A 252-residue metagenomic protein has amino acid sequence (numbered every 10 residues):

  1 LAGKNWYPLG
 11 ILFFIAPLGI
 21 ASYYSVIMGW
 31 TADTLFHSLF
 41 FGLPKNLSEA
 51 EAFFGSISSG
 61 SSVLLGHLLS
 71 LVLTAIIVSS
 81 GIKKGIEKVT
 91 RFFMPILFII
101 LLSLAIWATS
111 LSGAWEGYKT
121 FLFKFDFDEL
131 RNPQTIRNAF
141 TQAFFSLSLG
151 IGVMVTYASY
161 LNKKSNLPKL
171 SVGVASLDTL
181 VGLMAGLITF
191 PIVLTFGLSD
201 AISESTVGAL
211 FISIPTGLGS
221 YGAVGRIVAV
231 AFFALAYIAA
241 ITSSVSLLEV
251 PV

Functional and structural regions predicted by a protein language model:
L1, V250-V252: Alpha-helical transmembrane segments
L1-L12, S25-K83, S112-R137, E204-F211 (+1 more regions): Inter-helical loop and helix-membrane interface segments of multi-pass membrane transporters/permeases
W6, L12-L18, S25, V63-G66 (+5 more regions): Small-residue packing motifs within transmembrane alpha-helices
F13-Y24, M28-L39, G66-S80, P95-A108 (+2 more regions): Hydrophobic core segments of alpha-helical transmembrane domains in multi-pass membrane transport and ion-translocation
F14, V245-E249: Hydrophobic alpha-helical transmembrane segments of membrane proteins
S59, I99-L101, P251: Short amphipathic alpha-helical surface micro-motifs
E87, R91-I241, V245: Membrane-embedded translocation segments of transport machinery
